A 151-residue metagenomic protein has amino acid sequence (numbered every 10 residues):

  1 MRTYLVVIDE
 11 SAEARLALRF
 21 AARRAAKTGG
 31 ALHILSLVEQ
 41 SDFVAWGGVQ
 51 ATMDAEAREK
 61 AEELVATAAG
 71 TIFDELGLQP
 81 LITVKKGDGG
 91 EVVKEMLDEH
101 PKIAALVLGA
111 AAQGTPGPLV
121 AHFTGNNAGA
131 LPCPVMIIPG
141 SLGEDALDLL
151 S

Functional and structural regions predicted by a protein language model:
R2-G48, A130-L131, L150: Small/aliphatic-rich secondary-structure junction motif
F20, E95-M96, H122-F123: A short acidic, amphipathic alpha-helical/loop segment
H33-L35, L81-K85, M136-I138: General small-molecule cofactor/ligand-binding pocket signal
S41-D42, G90, T115, D145: Generic structural signal for helix capping and beta-alpha/helix-loop junctions
V49-M53, E99-P101, T124: Short, hinge-like loop/turn segments at secondary-structure boundaries
A51-E63: A short acidic, glycine-rich active-site loop that binds or catalyzes chemistry on phosphate/adenosine moieties
D74-L106, S151: Structural beta-alpha unit
A105-L131, L142-D148: Glycine-rich, Arg-bearing micro-motifs that act as flexible, cationic patches
